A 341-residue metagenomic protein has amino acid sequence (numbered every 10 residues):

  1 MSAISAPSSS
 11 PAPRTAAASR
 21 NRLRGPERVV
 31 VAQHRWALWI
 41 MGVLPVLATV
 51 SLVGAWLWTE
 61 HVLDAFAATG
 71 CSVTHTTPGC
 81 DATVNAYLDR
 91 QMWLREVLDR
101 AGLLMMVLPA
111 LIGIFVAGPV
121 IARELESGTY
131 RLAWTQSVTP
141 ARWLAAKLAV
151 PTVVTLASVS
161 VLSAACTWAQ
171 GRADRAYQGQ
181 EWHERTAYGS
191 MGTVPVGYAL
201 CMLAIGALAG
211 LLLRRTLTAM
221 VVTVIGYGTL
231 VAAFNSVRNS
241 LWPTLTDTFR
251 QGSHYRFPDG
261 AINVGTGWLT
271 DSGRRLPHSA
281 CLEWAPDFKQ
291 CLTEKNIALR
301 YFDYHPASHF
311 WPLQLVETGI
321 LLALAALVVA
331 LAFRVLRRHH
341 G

Functional and structural regions predicted by a protein language model:
S2-V46, R334: Aromatic- and glycine-rich beta-strand/loop motifs that create alpha-glucan
I4-R14, V50-V53, M92, V150-R214 (+2 more regions): Secretory targeting signals
S19, A55-M92, Q178-G179, T229-V335: Terminal transmembrane helical anchor/hairpin motif
R35-M41, M105-L108, P140-T167: Selective transmembrane-helix segments that form parts of the transport pathway or gating/packing helices in multipass
W36-P78, L104-I114, V222-A233: Hydrophobic alpha-helical transmembrane segments of multi-pass membrane transport/permease proteins
L98-G102, L111-F115, L162, T186-M191 (+2 more regions): Short alpha-helical transmembrane interface motifs in multi-pass membrane proteins
R100-R123, T129: Long, hydrophobic alpha-helical segments
V120-V153: Helix-loop-helix units of permease transmembrane domains in multi-pass membrane transporters, especially ABC
